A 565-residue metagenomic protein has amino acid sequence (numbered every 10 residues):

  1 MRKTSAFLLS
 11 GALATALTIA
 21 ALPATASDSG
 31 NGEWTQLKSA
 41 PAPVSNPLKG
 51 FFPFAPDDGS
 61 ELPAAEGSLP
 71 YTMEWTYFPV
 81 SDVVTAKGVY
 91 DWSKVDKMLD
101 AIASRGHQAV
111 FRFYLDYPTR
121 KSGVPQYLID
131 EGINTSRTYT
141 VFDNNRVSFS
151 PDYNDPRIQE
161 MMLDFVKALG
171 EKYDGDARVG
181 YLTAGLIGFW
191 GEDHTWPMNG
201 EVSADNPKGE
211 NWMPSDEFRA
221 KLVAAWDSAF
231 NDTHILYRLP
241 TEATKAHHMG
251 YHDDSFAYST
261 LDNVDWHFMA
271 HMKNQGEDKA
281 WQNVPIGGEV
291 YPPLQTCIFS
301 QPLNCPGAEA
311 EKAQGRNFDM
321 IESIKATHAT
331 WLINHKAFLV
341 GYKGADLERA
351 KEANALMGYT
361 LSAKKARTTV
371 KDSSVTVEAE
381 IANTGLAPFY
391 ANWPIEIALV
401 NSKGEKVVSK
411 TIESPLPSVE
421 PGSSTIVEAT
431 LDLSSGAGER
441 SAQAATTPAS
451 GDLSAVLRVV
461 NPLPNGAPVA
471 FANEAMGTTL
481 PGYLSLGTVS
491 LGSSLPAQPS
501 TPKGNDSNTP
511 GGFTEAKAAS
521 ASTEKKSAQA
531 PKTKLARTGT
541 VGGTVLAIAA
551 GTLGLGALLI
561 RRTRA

Functional and structural regions predicted by a protein language model:
S10-A20: Bacterial N-terminal signal peptides
A21-S29: Sec-dependent signal peptide cleavage junction
S29-I158, P285-A345: N-terminal substrate-binding region of glycoside hydrolase catalytic domains
G30-D58, A103, Y181-G191, M198-A337: Catalytic-core regions of glycoside hydrolase
Y139-I158, M162-D205: Active-site groove signature of glycoside hydrolases
K351-F513: Extracellular/luminal regions of secreted and cell-surface proteins that mediate adhesion/ECM remodeling
P496-R537: C-terminal low-complexity, Ser/Thr- and acidic/Pro-rich disordered "stalk" regions positioned immediately N-terminal
R537-R562: A cross-kingdom C-terminal cell-surface attachment/processing module
